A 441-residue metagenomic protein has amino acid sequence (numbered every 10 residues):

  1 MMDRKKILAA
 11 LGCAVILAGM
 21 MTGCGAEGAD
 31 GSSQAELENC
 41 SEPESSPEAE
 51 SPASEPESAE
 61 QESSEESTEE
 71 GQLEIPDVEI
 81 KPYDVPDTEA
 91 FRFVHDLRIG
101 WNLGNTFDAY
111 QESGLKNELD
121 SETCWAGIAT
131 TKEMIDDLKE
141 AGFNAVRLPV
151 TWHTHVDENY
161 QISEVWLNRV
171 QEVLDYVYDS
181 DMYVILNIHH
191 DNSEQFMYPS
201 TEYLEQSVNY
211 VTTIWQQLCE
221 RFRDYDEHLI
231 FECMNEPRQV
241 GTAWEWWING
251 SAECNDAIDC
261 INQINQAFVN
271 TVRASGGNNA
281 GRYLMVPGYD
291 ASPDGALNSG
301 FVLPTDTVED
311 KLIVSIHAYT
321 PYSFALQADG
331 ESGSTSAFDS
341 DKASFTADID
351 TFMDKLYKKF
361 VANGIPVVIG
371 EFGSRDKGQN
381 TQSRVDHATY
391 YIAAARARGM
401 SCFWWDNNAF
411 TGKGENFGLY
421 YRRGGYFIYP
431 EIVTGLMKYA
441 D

Functional and structural regions predicted by a protein language model:
D3-E27: Sec-dependent N-terminal signal peptides of Gram-positive bacterial secreted proteins and lipoproteins
M20-S41, S46: Sec-dependent signal peptide cleavage junction
E62-A145: N-terminal carbohydrate-binding accessory modules
I75-P76, V208-A343, D354-S374, A393 (+1 more regions): Active-site region of glycoside hydrolase catalytic domains
P76, Q379-D441: Aromatic-rich peripheral "rim/lid" segments of glycoside hydrolase catalytic domains that contact and position glycan
E79-Y83, W125-V146, V156, Y160-H190 (+3 more regions): An active-site-proximal structural segment forming one wall of the substrate-binding cleft that immediately precedes
L103-T130, E158-I162, Y203, S323-I349: Acidic/histidine-rich helix-loop elements that form or flank divalent-metal/phosphate-binding sites at the catalytic
S113-D120, W152-N168, N192-S207, Q239-E253 (+3 more regions): Surface-exposed, active-site-proximal loop segments in enzymatic domains
